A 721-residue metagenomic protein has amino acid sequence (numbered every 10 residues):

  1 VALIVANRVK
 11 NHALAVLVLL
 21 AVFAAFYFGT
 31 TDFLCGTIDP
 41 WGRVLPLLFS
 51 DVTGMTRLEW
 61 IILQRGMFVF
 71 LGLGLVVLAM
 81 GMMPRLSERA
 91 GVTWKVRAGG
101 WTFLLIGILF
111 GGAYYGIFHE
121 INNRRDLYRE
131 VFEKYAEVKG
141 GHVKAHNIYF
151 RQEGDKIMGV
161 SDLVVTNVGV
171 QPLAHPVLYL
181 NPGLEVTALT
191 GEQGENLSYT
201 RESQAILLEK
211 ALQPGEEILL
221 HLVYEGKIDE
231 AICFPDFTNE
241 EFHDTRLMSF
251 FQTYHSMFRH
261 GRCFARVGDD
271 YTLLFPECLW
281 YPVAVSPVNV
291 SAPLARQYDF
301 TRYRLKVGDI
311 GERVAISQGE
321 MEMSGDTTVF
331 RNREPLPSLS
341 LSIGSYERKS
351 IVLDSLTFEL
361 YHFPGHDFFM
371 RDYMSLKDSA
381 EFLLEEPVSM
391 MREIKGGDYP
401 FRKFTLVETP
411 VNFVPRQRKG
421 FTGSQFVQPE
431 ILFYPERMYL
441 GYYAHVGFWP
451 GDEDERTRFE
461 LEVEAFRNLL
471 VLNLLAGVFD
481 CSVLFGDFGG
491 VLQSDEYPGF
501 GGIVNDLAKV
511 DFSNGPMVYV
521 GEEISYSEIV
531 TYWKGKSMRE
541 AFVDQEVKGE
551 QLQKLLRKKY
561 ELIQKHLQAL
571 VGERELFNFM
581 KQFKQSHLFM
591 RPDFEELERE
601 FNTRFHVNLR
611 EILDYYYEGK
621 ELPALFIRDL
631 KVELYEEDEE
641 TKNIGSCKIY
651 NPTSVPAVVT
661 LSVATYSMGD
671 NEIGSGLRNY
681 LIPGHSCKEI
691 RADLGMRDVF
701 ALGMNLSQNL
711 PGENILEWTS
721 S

Functional and structural regions predicted by a protein language model:
G36-L47, M55-L63, A90-I157, T187 (+5 more regions): N-terminal, polar/Ser/Thr-rich
G159-G169, P176-L178, E185, A211-P214 (+5 more regions): Zn2+-dependent metallopeptidase catalytic core
P172-L173, N181-R246, S291-P293, D326-V329 (+2 more regions): A surface-exposed beta-strand-loop module
A174-P176, P182-E192, V314-S317, E636-N705: Beta-strand-rich binding/interaction modules
R201, L305, V329, V352-A508: Juxtacatalytic substrate-recognition/specificity segment
V223-Y346: Extended, low-hydrophobicity, Ser/Thr/Pro/Gly-biased non-transmembrane segments
D480-L570, H587-L588: Acidic/His/Gly-enriched intrinsically disordered linker/tail segments that often contain short helix/coil "MoRF-like"
Q545-I627: Amphipathic alpha-helical substructures
